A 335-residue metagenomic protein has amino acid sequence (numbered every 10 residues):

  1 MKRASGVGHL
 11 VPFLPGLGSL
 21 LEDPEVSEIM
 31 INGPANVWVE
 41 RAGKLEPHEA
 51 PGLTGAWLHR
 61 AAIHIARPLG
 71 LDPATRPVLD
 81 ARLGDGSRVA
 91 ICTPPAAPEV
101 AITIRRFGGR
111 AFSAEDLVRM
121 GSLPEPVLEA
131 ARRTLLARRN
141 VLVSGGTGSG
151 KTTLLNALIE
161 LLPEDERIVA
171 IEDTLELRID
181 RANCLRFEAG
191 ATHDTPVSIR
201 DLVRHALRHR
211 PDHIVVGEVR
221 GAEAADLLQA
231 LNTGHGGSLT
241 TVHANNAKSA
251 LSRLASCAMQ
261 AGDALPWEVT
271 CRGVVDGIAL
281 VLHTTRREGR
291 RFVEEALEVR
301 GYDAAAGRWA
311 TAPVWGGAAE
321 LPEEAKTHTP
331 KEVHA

Functional and structural regions predicted by a protein language model:
M1-P47: N-terminal anchoring/assembly modules that precede and organize ATP-driven motor systems
P12-S19, I65-R82, E166, A261-E268: Active-site phosphate-binding and catalytic loops of NTP-dependent enzymes
D23, E40, E46-A137: P-loop NTP-binding catalytic core
P98, G273-A335: Conserved P-loop NTPase
V141, A157-G277, H283-T285: Switch/coupling sub-region of P-loop NTPases
G145: The Walker A (P-loop) glycine that initiates the GxxxxGKT/S ATP-binding motif of P-loop NTPases
G148: Walker A (P-loop) phosphate-binding loop of P-loop NTPases
K151: Conserved lysine of the Walker
